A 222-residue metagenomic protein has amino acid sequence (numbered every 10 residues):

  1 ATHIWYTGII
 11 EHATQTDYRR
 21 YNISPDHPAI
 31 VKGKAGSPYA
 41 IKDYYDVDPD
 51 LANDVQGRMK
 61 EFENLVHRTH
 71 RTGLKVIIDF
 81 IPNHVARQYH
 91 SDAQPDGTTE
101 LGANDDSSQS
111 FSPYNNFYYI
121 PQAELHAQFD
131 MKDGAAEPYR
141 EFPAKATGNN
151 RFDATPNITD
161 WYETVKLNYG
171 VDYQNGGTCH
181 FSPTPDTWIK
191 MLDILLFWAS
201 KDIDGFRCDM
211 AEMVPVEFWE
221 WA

Functional and structural regions predicted by a protein language model:
A1, W221-A222: Short, intrinsically disordered, charge-balanced linker/junction segments flanking boundaries in proteins
T2, H70-L74, D202-D204: Short, well-ordered coil/turn segments that N-cap beta-strands
I4-Y6, V76-I78, F206: Hydrophobic faces of well-ordered beta-strands that scaffold small-molecule active sites in alpha/beta enzyme cores
I9-F197: Substrate-binding/active-site clefts of carbohydrate-active enzymes
A52-V55, A211-W219: Acidic-and-aromatic substrate-binding clefts and catalytic sites of carbohydrate-active enzymes
W198-R207, E212-V214: Conserved, well-ordered alpha-helix/loop/beta-strand core segments that scaffold catalytic motifs
